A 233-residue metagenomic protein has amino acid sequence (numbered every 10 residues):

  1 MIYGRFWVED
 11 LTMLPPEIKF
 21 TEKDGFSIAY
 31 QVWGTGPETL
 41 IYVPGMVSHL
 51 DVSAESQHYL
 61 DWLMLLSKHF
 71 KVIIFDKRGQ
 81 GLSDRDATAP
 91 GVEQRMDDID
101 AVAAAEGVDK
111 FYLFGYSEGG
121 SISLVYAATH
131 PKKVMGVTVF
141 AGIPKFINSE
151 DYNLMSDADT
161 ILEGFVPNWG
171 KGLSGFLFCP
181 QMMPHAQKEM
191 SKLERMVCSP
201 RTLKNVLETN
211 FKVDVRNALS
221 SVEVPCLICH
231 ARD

Functional and structural regions predicted by a protein language model:
D10-D233: Ligand-binding pocket scaffold of soluble enzyme catalytic domains
